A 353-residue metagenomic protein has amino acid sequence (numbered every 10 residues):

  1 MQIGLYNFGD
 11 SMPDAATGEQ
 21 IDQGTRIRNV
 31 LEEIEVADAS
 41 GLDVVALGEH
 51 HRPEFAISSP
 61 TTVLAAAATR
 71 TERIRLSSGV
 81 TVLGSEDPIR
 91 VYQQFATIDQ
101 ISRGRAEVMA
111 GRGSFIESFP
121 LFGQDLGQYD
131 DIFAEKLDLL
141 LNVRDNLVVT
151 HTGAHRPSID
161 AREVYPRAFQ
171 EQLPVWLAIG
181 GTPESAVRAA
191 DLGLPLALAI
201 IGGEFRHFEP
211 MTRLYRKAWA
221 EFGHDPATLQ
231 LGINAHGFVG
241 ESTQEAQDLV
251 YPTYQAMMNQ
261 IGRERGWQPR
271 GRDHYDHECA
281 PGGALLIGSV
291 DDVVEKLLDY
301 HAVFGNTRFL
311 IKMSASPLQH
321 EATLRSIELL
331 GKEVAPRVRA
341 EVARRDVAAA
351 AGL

Functional and structural regions predicted by a protein language model:
M1-R75, L173, A348-L353: N-terminal beta1-alpha1-beta2 module of alpha/beta enzyme domains
Q2-L5, A16, D87-L194, R206-E209 (+5 more regions): Internal, glycine-rich beta/alpha segment that forms the wall or movable "lid" of small-molecule/cofactor binding
I3, E49, A67, I98 (+6 more regions): Conserved, mostly hydrophobic/aromatic
I3-N7, V45-L47, L76-S78, A106-A110 (+4 more regions): Hydrophobic faces of well-ordered beta-strands that scaffold small-molecule active sites in alpha/beta enzyme cores
L5, G127-V164, F205-N306, R339-L353: An alpha-helical appendage that flanks or caps ligand/catalytic pockets
D14-I27, T81-I89, E171-G181, P281-S289: Active-site mouth loops of central-metabolism enzymes
D38, L64-E72, F95, D99-R105 (+3 more regions): Acidic (Asp/Glu)-rich catalytic clusters
V44-A67, V82, S114, I201-G203 (+1 more regions): Glycine-rich, proline-tolerant flexible connector loops at the mouths of alpha/beta enzymes
